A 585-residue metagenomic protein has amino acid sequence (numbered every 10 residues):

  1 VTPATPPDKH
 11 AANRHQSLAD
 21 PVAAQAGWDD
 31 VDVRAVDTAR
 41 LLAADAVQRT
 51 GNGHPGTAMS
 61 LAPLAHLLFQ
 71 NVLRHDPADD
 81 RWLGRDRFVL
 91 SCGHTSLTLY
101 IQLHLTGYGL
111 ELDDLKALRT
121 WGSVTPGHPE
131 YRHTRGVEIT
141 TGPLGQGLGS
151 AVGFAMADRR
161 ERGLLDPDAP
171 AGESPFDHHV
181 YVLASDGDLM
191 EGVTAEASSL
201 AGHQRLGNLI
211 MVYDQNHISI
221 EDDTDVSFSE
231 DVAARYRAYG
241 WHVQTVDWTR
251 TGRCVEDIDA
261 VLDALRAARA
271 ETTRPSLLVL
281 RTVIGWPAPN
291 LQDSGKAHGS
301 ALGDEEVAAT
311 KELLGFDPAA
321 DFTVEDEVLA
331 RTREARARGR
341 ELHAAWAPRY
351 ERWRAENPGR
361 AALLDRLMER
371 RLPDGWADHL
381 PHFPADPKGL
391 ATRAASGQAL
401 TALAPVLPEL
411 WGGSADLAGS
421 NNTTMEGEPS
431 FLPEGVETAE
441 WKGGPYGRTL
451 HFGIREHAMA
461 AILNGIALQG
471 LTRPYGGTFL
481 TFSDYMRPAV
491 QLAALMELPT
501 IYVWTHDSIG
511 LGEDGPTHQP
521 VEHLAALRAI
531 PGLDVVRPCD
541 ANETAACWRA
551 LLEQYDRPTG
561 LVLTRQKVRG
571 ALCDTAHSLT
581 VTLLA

Functional and structural regions predicted by a protein language model:
T2-H179, T332-R336, R340-C573, L579-T580: Thiamine diphosphate
P77, H133, I139-E334, G515 (+1 more regions): Glycine-rich ThDP/TPP pyrophosphate-binding loop and its adjacent helix/strand module within ThDP-dependent enzymes
